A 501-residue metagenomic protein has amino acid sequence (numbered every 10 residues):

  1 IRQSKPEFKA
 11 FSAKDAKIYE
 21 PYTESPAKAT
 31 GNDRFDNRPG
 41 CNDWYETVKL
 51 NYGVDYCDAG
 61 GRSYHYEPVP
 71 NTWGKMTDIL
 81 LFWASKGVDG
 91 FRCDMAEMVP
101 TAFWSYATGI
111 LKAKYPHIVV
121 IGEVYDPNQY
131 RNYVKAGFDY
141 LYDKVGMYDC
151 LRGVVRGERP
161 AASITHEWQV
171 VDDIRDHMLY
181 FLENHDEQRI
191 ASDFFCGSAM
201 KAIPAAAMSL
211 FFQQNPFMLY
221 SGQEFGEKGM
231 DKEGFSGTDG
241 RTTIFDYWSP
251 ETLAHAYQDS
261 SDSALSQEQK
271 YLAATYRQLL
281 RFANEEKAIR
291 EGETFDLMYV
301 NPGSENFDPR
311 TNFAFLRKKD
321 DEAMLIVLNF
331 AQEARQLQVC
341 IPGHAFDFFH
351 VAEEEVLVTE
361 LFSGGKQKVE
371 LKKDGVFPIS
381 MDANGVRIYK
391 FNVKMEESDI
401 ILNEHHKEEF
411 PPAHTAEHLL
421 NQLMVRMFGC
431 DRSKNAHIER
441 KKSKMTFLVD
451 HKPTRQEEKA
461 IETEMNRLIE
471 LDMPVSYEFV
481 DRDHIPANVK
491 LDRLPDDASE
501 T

Functional and structural regions predicted by a protein language model:
I1-G90, A96, G109-F217, S221 (+2 more regions): Alpha-amylase-like alpha-glycosidases and glucanotransferases acting on alpha-linked glucans and related
M95-V99, V124-D126, E183-D186, K319 (+4 more regions): Short, flexible loop/turn elements at secondary-structure junctions
A102, Y106, I110-K114, E464: Alpha-helical structural signal in soluble globular domains
F103-W104, L337-V339, E457: Residues at alpha-helix caps and immediate loop-helix transition turns in enzyme cores, especially N- and C-cap
V119-Y125, D149, H350-F362, S476-F479: A generic structural motif
R175, E183-N184, R189-E355, A383: Loop/helix patches that line or flank the sugar-binding groove of alpha-linked glycan CAZymes
K368-E396: C-terminal beta-strand-rich structural cap/linker in extracellular carbohydrate-active enzymes
M395-T501: Active-/binding-site microenvironments in catalytic and ligand-binding cores
